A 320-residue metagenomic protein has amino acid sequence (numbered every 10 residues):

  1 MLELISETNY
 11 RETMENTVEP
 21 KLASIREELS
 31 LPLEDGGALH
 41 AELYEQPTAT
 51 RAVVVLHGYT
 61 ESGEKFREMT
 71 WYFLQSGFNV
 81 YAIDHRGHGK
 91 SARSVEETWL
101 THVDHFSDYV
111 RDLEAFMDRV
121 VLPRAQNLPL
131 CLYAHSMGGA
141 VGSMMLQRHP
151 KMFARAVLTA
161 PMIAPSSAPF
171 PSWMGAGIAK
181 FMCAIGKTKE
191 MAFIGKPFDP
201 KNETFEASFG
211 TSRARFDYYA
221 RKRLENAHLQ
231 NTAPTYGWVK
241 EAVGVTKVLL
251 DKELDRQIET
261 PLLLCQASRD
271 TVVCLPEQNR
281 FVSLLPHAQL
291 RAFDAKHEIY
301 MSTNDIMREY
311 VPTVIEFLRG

Functional and structural regions predicted by a protein language model:
M1-P32, G37-L43: An N-terminal hydrophobic leader/cap segment in hydrolases
T50, G58-E61: Active-site glycine-rich loops that stabilize anionic/oxyanionic intermediates across multiple enzyme folds
G63, T70-E96: Conserved alpha/beta-hydrolase
T101-V121: Alpha/beta-hydrolase active-site loop
G142-Q230: Alpha/beta-hydrolase-fold enzymes
I258, L264-Q266, D270: Short beta-strand/loop motif that positions the catalytic acidic residue of the alpha/beta-hydrolase fold
T260, C274-S283: Short alpha-helix in the alpha/beta-hydrolase fold that links the catalytic acid
K296-E309: Catalytic histidine-centered segment of alpha/beta-hydrolase-like enzymes
